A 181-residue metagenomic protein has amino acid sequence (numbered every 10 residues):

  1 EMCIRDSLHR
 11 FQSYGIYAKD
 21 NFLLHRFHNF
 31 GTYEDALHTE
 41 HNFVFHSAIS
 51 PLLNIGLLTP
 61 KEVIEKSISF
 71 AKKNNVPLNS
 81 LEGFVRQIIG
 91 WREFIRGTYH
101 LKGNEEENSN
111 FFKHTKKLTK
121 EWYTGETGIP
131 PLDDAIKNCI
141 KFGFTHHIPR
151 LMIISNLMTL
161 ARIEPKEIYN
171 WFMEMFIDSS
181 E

Functional and structural regions predicted by a protein language model:
E1-I4: Short, small-residue-biased leader/transition segments that mark boundaries at the very start of proteins
D6, D20, D35, D133-D134 (+1 more regions): Acidic-enriched, low-complexity/disordered segments with a strong bias for Aspartate over Glutamate
H9: Internal, well-ordered alpha/beta segment that forms a basic, Gly-enriched binding/recognition surface
S13-V44, P51-L53, L57, K61-K72: Segments forming glycine/polar-rich beta-alpha architectures that bind adenosine-containing cofactors
A48-I49, L53, L57-E181: Active-site-proximal binding-pocket segments
